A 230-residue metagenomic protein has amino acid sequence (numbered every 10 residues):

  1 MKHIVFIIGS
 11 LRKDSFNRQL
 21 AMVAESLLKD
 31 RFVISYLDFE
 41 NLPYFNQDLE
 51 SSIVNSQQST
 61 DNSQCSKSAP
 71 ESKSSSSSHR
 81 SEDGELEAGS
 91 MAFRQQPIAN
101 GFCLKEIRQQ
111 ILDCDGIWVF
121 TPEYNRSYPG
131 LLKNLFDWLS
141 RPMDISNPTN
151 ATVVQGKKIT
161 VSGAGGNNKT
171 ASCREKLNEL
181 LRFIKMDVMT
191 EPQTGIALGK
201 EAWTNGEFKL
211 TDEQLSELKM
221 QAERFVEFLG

Functional and structural regions predicted by a protein language model:
K2-K29: N-terminal beta1-alpha1 ligand-phosphate binding loop
I7-G9, L37, S162: Short hydrophobic segments within beta-strands
K29-S35, M186-D187: A generic structural motif
F39-I53, F93-P97, A202-N205: N-terminal beta-loop-helix "entrance" segment that forms/cooperates in small-molecule cofactor or anionic ligand
N46, D187-G230: Glycine-rich phosphate/pyrophosphate-binding loop and the adjoining helix
S51-N100: Short, basic, low-complexity termini and linkers enriched in Ser/Thr/Gly/Pro that act as targeting/leader peptides
R94, A99-I184: Helix-loop-strand module that forms the ligand-binding subsite of alpha/beta enzymes
